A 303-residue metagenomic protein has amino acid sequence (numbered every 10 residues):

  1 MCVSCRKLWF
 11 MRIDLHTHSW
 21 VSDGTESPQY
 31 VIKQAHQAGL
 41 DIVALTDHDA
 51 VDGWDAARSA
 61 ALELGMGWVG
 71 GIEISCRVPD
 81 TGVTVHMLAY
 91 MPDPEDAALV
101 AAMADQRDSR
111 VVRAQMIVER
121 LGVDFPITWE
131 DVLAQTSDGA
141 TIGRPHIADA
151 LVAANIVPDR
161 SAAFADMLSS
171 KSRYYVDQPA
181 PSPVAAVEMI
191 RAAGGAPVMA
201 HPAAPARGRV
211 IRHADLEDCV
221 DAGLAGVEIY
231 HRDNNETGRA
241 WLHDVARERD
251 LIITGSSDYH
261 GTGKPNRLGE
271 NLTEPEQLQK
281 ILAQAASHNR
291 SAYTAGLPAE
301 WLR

Functional and structural regions predicted by a protein language model:
M1-C2, G194, L268, A295: Feature targets compositionally biased, intrinsically disordered low-complexity regions with long contiguous runs
V3-T84, L168-S169, P181-E188, A193-K264 (+1 more regions): An N-terminally biased module of ancient metal coordination in phosphate/nucleic-acid-related enzymes
A60-D218, E276-R303: Extended substrate/RNA-proximal surfaces in nucleic-acid metabolism proteins
T237-D244, G261, P265-N271, L282-R303: C-terminal regulatory/interaction regions
